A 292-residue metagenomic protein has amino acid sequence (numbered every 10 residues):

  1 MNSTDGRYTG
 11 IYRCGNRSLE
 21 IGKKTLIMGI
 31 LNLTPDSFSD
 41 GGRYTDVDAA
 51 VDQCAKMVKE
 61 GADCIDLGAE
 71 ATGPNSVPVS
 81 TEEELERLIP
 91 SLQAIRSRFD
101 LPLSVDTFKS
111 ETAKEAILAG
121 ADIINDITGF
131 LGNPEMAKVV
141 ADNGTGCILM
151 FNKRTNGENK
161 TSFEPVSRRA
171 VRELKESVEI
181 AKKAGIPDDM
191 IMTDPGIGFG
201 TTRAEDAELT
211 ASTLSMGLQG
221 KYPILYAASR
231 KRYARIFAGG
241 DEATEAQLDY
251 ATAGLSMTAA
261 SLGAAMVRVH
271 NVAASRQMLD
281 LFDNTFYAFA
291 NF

Functional and structural regions predicted by a protein language model:
S3-Y8, C14, S39-D48, D52-Q53 (+6 more regions): Active-site-adjacent loop and "lid" segments of alpha/beta metabolic enzymes
E20-D48: N-terminal binding-site loop/beta-alpha segment at the start of enzyme catalytic domains that lines or forms
I30-T34, M150-F151, D194, A227-S229: Short beta-strand segments
D52-G68, L262-G263: Catalytic domains of carbohydrate-active enzymes, especially glycoside hydrolases
A55-K59, K175-M190: Phosphate/pyrophosphate-binding loops at sites that engage ATP/ADP/AMP, CoA/4′-phosphopantetheine, polyphosphate
M57-V58, I65, I124, I191 (+1 more regions): Hydrophobic residues within beta-strands of alpha/beta enzymes
L67-E70, D194-I197: Glycine-rich beta-strand-to-loop/alpha-helix junction loops that act as flexible
V171, M190-D194: Post-transcriptional modification and biogenesis factors for structured RNAs of the translation apparatus
